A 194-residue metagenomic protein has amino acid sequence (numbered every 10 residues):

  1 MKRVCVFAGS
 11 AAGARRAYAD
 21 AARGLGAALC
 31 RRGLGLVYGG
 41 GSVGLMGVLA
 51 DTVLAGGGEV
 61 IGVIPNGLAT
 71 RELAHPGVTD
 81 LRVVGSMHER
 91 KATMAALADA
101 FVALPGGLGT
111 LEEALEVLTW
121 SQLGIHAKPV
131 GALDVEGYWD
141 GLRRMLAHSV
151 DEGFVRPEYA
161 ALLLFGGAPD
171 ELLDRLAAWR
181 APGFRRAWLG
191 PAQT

Functional and structural regions predicted by a protein language model:
M1-L97, A114, V135-R175, W179-T194: A cross-family phosphate/adenosyl-ligand binding-site feature
H88-L104, L111, S121, I125-V130 (+1 more regions): C-terminal binding/interaction regions
G107-G109, L123-I125, E136-Y138, P169-D170: Short acidic/polar capping segments at secondary-structure boundaries
